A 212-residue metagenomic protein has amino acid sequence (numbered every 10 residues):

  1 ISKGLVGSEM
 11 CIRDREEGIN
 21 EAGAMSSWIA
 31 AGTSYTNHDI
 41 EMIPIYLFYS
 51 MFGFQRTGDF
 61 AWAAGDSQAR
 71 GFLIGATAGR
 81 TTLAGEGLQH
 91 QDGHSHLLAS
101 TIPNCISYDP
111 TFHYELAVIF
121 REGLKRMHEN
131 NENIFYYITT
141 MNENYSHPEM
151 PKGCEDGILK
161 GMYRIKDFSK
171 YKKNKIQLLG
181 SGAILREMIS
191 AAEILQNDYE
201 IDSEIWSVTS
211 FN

Functional and structural regions predicted by a protein language model:
I1-G7, C11: Single conserved hydrophobic/aromatic residue that forms the stacking wall/gate of nucleotide- or nucleobase-binding
E9, R13-L179, A183-R186, S203-F211: Conserved thiamine diphosphate
I189-A192: A generic structural signal for short, well-ordered alpha-helical segments in conserved domains
D198: Acidic-enriched catalytic cores of C-N bond-cleaving enzymes acting on peptides and small amides
